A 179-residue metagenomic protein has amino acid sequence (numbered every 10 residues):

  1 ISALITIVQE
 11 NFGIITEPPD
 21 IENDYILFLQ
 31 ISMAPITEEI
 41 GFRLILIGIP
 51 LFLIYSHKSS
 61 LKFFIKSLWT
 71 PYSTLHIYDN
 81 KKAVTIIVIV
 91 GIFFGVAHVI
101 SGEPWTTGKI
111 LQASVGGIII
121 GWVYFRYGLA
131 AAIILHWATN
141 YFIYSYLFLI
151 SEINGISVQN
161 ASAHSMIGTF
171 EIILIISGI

Functional and structural regions predicted by a protein language model:
I1, I5-D20, A97-E103: Juxtamembrane/disordered regions of integral membrane proteins
D24-I179: Transmembrane helix-loop-helix hairpins at the membrane interface of multi-pass integral membrane proteins
